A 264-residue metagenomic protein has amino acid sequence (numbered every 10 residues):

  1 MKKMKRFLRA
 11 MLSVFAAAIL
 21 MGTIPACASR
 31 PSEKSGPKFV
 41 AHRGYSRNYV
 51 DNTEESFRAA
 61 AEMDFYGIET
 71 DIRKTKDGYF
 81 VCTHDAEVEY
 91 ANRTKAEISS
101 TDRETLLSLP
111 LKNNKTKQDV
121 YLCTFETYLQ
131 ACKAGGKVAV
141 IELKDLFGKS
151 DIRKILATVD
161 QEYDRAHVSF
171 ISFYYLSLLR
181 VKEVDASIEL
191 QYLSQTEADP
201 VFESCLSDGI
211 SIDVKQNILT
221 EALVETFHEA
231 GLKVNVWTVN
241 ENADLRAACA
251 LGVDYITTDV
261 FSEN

Functional and structural regions predicted by a protein language model:
K3-N264: Phosphate-group recognition and catalysis centered on beta-loop-alpha active-site segments
